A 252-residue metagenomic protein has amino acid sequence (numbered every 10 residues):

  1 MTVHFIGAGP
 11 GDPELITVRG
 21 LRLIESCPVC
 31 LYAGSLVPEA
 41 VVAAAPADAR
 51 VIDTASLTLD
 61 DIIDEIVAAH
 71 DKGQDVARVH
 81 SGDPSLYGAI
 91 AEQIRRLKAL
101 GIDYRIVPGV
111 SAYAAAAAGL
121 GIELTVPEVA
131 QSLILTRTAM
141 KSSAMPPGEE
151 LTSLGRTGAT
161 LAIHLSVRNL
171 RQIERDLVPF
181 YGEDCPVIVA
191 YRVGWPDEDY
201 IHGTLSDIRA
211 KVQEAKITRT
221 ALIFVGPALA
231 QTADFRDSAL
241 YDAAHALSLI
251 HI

Functional and structural regions predicted by a protein language model:
M1, D12, D83-T157, D199-H202: Class I SAM-dependent methyltransferase SAM-binding "motif I" and its flanking Rossmann-like core
M1-V110, A115: Class I S-adenosyl-L-methionine
T2-V3, D61, K72-V76, S132 (+1 more regions): A contiguous loop/helix-start segment that scaffolds small-molecule binding in enzyme catalytic cores
E14-G20, P38, I63-E65, G121-I122 (+3 more regions): A generic local structural motif
L21, A43, A68, T125-V126 (+3 more regions): Short secondary-structure boundary/capping segments
A43-A44, G119-L120, D176: Residue-level signal for well-ordered alpha-helical positions
I252: Calmodulin-binding IQ motif helices
